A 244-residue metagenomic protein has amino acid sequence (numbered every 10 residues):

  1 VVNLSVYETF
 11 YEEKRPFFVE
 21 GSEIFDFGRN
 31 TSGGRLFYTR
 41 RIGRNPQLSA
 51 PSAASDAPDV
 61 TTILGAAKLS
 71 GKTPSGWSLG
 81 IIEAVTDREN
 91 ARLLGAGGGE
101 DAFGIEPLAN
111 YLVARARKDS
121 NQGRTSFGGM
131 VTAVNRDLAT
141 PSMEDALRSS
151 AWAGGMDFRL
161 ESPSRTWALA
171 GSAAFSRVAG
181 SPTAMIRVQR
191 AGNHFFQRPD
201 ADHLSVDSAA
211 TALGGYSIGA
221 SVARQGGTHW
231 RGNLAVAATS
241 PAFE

Functional and structural regions predicted by a protein language model:
V1-E244: Outer-membrane beta-barrel channel domains
